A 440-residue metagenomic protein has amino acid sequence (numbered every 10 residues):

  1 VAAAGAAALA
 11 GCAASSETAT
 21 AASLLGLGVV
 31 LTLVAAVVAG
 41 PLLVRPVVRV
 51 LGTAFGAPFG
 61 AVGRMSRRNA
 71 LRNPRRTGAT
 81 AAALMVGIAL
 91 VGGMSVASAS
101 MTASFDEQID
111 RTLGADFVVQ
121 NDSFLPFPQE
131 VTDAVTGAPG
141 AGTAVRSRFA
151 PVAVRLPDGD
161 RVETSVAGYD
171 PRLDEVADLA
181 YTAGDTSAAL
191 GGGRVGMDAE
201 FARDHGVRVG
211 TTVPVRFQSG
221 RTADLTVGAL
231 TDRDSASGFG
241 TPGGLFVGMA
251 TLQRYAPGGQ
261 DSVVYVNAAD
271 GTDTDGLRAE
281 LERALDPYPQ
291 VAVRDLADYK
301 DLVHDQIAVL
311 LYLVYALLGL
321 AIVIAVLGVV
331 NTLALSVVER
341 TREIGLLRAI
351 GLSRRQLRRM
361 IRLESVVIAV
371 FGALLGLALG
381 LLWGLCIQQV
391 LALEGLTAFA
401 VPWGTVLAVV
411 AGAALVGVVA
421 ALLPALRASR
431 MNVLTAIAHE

Functional and structural regions predicted by a protein language model:
V1, V37-R72, L333-A349, V419-A438: Cytoplasmic membrane-interface segments at the C-terminal ends of transmembrane helices
V1-L42: Hydrophobic alpha-helical segments
A10-G26, M360, L375-A413, L422-T435: Short helix-loop junctions at transmembrane helix boundaries
T20-V30, M101, F105, P287-V323: Peri-transmembrane interface segments
G26, V30-F201, V209-T212: Juxtamembrane segments of multi-pass membrane proteins
V37, P41-L42, I88, I322-V329 (+5 more regions): Hydrophobic positions within alpha-helical transmembrane segments of bacterial inner-membrane proteins
E130-T132, T136-G137, A150-H304: Basic-flanked hydrophobic alpha-helices used for secretion and membrane insertion
A325-A373: Interfacial "coupling" helices/loops that link adjacent transmembrane helices in transporter permeases
